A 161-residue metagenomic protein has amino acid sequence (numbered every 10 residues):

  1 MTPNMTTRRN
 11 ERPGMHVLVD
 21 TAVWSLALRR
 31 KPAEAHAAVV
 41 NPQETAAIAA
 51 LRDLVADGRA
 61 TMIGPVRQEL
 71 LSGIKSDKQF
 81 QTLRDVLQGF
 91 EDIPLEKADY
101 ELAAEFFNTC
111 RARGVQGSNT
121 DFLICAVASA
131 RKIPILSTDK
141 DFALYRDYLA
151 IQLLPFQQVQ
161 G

Functional and structural regions predicted by a protein language model:
M1-M62, S72-D85, V159-G161: Short, well-structured N-terminal submotif of metal-dependent ribonuclease cores
T2-H16, E91-L136: Active-site neighborhoods of divalent-metal-dependent phosphate/nucleic-acid chemistry enzymes
W24, R67-L70, F142: A generic structural signal for short hydrophobic patches within well-formed alpha-helices
I48, I63, R67, F80-L83 (+2 more regions): A general structural signal for well-ordered alpha-helical segments in protein cores
D77, D139-D141: Short, polar loop motifs at secondary-structure junctions
A143-Y148: Short loop/helix-cap segments at secondary-structure boundaries that form the rim of catalytic
A150-Q158: Short beta-strand->loop
